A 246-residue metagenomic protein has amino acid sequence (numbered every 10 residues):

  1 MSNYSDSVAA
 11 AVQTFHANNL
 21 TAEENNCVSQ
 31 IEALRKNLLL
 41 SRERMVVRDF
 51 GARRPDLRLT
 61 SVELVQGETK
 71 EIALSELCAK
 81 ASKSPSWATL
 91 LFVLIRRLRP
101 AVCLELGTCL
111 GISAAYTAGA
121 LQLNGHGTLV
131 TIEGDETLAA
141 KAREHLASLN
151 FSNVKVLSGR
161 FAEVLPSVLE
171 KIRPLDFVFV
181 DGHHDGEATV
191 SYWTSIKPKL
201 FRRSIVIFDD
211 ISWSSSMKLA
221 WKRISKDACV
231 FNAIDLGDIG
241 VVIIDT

Functional and structural regions predicted by a protein language model:
M1-F179, H183-I207, I211-T246: A short alpha-helical cap/connector motif
